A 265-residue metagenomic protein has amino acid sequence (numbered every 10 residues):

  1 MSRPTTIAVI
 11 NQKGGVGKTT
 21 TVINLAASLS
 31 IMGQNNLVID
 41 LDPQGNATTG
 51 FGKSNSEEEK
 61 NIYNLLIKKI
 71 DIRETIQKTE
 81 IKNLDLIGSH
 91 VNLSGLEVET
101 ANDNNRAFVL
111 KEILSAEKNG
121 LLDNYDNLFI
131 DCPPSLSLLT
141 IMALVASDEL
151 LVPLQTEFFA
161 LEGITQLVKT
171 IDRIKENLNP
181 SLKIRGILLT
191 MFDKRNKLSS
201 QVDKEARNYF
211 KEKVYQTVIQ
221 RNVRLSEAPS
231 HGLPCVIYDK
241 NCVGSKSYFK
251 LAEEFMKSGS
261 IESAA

Functional and structural regions predicted by a protein language model:
M1-A265: P-loop NTP-binding core
